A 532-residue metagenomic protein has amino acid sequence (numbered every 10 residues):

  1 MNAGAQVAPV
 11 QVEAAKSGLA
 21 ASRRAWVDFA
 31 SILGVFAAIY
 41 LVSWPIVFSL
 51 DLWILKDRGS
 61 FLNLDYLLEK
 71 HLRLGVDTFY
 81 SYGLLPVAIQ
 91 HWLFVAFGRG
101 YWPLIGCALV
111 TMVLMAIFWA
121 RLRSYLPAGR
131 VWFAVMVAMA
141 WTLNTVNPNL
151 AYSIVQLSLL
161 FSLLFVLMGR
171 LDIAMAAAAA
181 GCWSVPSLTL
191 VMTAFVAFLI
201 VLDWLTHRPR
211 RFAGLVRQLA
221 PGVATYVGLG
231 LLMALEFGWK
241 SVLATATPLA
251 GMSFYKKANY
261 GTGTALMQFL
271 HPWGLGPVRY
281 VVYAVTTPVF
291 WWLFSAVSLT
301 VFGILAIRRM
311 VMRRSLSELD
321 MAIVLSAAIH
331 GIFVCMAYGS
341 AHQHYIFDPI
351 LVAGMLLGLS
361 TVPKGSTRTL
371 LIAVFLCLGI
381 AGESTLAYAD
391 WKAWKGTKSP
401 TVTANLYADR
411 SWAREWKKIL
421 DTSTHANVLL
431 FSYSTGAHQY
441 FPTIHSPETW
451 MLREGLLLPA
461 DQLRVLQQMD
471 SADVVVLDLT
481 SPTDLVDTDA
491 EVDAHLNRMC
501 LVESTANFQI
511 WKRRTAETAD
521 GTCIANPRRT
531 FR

Functional and structural regions predicted by a protein language model:
S60-Y66, D77-R99, L266-P277: Short hydrophobic/aromatic helix or loop-helix immediately within or flanking a transmembrane segment in polytopic
S81, A393-L456, L466-D484, A506 (+1 more regions): Short periplasmic/luminal acceptor-recognition loop of GT-C membrane glycosyltransferases, typified by
G106-A128, L305-A306: Transmembrane-helix motifs of polytopic, lipid-linked glycan transferases
M115-A120, Y283-S317, I323-H330, G354-G358: Hydrophobic, aromatic-rich transmembrane alpha-helices and their immediate juxtamembrane boundary segments
S124-L126, H207-A220, T300-S326, Y338-G339 (+1 more regions): Membrane-interface helix-loop-helix junctions at transmembrane boundaries of multi-pass membrane enzymes, predominantly
D172-L188, M192-A197, A328-M336: Membrane-interface alpha helices of multi-pass inner-membrane proteins
L190, C335-I372: Hydrophobic/aromatic-rich transmembrane helices and adjacent perimembrane loops
V191-V227, L231: Perimembrane helix-loop-helix junctions
